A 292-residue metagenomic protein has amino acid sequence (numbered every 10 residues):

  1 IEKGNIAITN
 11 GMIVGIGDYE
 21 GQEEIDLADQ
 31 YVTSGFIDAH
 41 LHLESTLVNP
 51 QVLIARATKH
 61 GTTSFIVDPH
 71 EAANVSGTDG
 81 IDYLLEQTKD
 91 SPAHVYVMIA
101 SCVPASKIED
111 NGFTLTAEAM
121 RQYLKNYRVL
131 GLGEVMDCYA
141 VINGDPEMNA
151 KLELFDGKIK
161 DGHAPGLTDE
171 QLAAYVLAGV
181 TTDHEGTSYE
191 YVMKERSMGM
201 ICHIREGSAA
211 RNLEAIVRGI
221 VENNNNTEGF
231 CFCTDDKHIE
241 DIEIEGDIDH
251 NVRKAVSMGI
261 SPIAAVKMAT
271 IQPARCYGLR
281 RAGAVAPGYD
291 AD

Functional and structural regions predicted by a protein language model:
I1-S34: Histidine-rich, glycine-flanked metal-binding segment
Q30-L53: Di-metal (Zn2+ and/or Mg2+/Mn2+) metal-binding site signature of metallo-dependent hydrolases with the MBL/beta-CASP
G35-L43, F65-V67, V95-I99, L130-E134 (+4 more regions): Hydrophobic faces of well-ordered beta-strands that scaffold small-molecule active sites in alpha/beta enzyme cores
V48-N49, T78, G144-D145, E170-V176 (+3 more regions): Histidine/acidic-residue-rich catalytic or RNA/ligand-binding cores of hydrolases and nuclease-related proteins
I54-I159: Divalent-metal coordination cores built from histidine and acidic residues
T62-T63, R128-V129, G157, A174-T182 (+2 more regions): Glycine-enriched alpha-helix->loop->beta-strand junction motifs that scaffold or abut catalytic
G133-M193, E206, A210: Divalent metal-binding pocket/active-site signature
I220-A291: His/Asp/Glu-enriched, well-ordered alpha-helical/loop segment that forms or immediately abuts the divalent-metal
